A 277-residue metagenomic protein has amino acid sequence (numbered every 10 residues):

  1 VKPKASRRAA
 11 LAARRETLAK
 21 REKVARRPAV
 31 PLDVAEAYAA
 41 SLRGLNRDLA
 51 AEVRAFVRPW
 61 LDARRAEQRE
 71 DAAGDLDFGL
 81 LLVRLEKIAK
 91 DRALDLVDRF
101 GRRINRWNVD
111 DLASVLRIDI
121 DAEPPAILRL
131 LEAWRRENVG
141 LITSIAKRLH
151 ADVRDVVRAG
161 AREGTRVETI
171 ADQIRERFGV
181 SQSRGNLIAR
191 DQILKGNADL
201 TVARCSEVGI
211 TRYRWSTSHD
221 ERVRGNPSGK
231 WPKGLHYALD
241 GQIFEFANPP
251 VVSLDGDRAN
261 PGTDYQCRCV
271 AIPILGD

Functional and structural regions predicted by a protein language model:
V1-G179, L275-D277: N-terminal leader/targeting and assembly helices and adjacent pre-domain segments
V180, R184-D277: Acidic, glycine-rich two-metal-ion catalytic cores of nucleic acid-processing enzymes
